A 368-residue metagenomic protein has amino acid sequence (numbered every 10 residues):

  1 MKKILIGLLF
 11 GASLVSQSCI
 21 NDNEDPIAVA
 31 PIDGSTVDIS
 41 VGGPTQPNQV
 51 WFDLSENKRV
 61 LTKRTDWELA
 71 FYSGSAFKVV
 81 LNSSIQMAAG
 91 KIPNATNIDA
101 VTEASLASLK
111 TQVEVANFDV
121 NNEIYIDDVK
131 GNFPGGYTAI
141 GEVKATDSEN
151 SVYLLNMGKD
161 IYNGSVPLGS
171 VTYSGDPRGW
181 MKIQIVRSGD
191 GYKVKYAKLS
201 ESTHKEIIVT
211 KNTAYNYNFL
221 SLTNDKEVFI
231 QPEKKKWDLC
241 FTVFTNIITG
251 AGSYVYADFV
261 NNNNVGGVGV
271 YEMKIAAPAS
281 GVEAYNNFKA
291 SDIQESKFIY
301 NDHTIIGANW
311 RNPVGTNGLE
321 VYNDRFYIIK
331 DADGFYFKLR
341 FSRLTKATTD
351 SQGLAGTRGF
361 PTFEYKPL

Functional and structural regions predicted by a protein language model:
M1-K2, D22: Short, intrinsically disordered low-complexity segments
K2-L8: Sec-dependent signal peptide recognition, specifically the positively charged N-region followed immediately by
G11-A12: Repetitive helical segments and hydrophobic/amphipathic motifs
V15-S18: C-terminal motif of bacterial Sec signal peptides marking the signal peptidase cleavage site
I20-L368: Surface-exposed, beta-sheet-biased, low-hydrophobicity segments with strongly acidic/polar composition
